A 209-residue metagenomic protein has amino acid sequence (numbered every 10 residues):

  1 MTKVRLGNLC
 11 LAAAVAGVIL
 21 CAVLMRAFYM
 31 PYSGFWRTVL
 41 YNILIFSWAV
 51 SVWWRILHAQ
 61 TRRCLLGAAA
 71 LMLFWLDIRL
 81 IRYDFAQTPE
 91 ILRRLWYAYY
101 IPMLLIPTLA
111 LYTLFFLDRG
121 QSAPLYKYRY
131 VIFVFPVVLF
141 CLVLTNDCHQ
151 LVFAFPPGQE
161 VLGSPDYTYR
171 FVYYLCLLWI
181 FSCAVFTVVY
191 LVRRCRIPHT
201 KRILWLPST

Functional and structural regions predicted by a protein language model:
M1-R79, R194-W205: Membrane-proximal first intracellular loop
G7-A12, A27-N42, L139-Y190: Extracellular-loop-to-transmembrane junctions of the mid-late helices
P31-I45, I56-N146, Y174: Individual alpha-helical transmembrane segments in multi-pass integral membrane proteins
I45-V52, L109-L117, Y173-H199: Alpha-helical transmembrane segments in multipass membrane proteins, preferentially the mid-helix core
Y83-A86, F116-A123, Q150-P157, Y190-I197: Perimembrane helix-loop junctions in membrane proteins
L125-Y126, P165-V172, V188-T209: Membrane-helix boundary/juxtamembrane motif in polytopic membrane proteins
